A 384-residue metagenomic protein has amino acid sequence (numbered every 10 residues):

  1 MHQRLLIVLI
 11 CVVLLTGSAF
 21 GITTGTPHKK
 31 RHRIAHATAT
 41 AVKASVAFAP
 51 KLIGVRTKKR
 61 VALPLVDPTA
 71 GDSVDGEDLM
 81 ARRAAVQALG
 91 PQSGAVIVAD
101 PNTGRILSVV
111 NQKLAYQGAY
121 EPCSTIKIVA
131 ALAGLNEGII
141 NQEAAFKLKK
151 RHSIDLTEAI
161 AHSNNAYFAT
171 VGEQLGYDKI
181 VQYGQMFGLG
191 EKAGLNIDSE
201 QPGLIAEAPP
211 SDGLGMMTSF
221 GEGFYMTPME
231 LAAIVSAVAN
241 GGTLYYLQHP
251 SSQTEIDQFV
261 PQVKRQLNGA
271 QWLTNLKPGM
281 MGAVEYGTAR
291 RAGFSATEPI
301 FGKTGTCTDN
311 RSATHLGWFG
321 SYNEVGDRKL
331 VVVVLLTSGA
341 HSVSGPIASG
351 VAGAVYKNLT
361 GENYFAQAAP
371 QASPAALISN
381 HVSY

Functional and structural regions predicted by a protein language model:
M1-T23: Sec-dependent N-terminal signal peptides
V42-D100, L189: Beta-lactamase-like hydrolase cores
D67-G76, K113-Y120, A145-K149, S153-E158 (+5 more regions): Second-shell loop/turn segments in exported
D78, R82-V86, I126, L156-I160 (+10 more regions): Extracytoplasmic/secreted envelope proteins and their assembly/folding machinery, especially bacterial periplasmic
A85-L89, G104, G118-E143, A159 (+4 more regions): Active-site SXXK
G94, A145-A232, N240: Active-site-adjacent helix/loop patches that line small-molecule binding or acyl-intermediate pockets
Q142-N164, A232-R290, N363-Y384: Conserved active-site-proximal loop/helix segments of enzymes involved in bacterial cell-wall and related
G215-P250, E255-Q262, Y286-A366: Active-site beta-strand/loop architecture of penicillin-binding DD-peptidases
